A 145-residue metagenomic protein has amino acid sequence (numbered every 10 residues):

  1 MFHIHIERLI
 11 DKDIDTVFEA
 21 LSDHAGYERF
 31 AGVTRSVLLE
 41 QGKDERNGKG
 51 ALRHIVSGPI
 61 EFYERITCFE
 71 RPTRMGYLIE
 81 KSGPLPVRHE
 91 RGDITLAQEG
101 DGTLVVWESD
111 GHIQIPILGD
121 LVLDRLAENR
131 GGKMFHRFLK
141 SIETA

Functional and structural regions predicted by a protein language model:
M1, P72-R74, G100-L104: A generic structural signal for beta-strand entry/edge sites
M1-Q41: Hydrophobic ligand-binding cavity/cleft-lining segments
I6-R8, Y63-C68, E90-Q98: Hydrophobic/aromatic beta-strand elements that line small-molecule binding cavities or substrate pockets in beta-rich
A25, E61, I113: Short alpha-helical
R29, L38-L85, H136-A145: Glycine-rich portal/gate segments that line the openings of hydrophobic small-molecule binding cavities
K81-K133: Beta-strand/loop substructures that line and gate deep hydrophobic ligand-binding cavities in soluble
